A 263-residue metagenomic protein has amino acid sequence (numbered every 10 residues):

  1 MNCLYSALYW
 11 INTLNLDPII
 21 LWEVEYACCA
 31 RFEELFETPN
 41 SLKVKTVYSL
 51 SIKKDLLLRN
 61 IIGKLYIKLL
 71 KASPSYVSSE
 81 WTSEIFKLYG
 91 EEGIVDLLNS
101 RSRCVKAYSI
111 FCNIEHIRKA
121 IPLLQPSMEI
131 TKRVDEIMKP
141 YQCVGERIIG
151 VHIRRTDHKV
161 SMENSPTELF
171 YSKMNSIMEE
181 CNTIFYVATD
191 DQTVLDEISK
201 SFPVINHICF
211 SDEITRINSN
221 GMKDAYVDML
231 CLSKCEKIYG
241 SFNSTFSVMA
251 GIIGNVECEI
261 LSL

Functional and structural regions predicted by a protein language model:
M1, Y5, A225-L263: A donor-sugar binding/catalytic signature common to diverse glycosyltransferases and related nucleotide-sugar
M1-E23: N-terminal pre-catalytic "stem/leader" segment of glycosyltransferase-like enzymes
N2, C29-E34, S161-E163, L195-K200 (+1 more regions): A short acidic (Asp/Glu
L21-V24, H152-I153, V187-D191, G240-N243: Short His-Asn-centered micro-motif
C29-N182: Secretory-pathway luminal glycosyltransferase catalytic domains
F36-P39, S201-F210, V256-C258: Active-site regions of enzymes building and remodeling cell-envelope glycoconjugates
I61, S219-L230: Short, surface-exposed amphipathic charged segments that create phosphate/polyanion-binding patches used for binding
H152-T156, M178-S219: Catalytic donor nucleotide-activated moiety binding site of glycosyltransferases and closely related
